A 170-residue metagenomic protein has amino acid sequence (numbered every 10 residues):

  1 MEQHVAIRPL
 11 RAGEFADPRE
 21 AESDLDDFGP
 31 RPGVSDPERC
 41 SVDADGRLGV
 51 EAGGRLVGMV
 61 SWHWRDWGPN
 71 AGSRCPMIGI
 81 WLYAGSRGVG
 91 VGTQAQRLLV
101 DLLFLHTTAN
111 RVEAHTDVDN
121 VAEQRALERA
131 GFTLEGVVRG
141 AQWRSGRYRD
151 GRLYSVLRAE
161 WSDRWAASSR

Functional and structural regions predicted by a protein language model:
M1-D27, R47-R170: Acyl-donor (CoA/ACP) binding surface of acyl/acetyltransferases
G29-A52: Active-site rim helix/loop that mediates acceptor-substrate recognition in acyltransferases
